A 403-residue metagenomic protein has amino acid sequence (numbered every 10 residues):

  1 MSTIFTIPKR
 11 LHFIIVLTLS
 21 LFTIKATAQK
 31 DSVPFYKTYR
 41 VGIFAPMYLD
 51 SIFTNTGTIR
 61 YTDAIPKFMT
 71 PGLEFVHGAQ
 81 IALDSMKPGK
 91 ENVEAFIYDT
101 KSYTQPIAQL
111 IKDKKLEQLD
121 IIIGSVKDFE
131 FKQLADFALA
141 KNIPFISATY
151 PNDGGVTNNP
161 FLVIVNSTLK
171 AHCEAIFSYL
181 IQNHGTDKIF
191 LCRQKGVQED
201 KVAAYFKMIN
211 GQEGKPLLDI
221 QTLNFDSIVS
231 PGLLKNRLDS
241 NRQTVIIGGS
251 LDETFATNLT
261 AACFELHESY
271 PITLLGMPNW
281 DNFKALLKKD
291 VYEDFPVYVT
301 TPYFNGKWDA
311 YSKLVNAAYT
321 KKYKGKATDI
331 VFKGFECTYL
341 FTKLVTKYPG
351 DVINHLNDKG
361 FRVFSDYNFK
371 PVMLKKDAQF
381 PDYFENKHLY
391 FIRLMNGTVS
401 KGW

Functional and structural regions predicted by a protein language model:
S2-I14, T27-W403: Extracytosolic ligand-binding ectodomains
H12-F22: Bacterial N-terminal signal peptides
